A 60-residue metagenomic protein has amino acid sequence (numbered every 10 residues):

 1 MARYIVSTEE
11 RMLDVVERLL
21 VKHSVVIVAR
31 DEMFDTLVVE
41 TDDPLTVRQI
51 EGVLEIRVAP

Functional and structural regions predicted by a protein language model:
M1-A2: Short S/T/G/P-rich N-terminal loop/turn motif that feeds into the first structured element of a domain
I5-S24: Short amphipathic alpha-helix segments
V26-P60: Autoinhibitory propeptides
